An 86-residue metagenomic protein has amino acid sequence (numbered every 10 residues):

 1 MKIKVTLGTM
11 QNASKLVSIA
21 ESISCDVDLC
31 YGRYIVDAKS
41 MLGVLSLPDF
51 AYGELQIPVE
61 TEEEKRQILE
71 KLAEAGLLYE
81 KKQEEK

Functional and structural regions predicted by a protein language model:
M1-T6: Short glycine-/aliphatic-rich beta-strand segments at the starts of folded cytosolic domains
M10-I23, I35-D49, K65-E70: Amphipathic alpha-helical interaction surfaces in cytosolic regulatory modules
S18-E21, D28, K81-K82: N-terminal intrinsically disordered, cationic/polar leader segments that include organellar targeting peptides
S24-D26, E54: Exposed beta-strand and adjacent loop surfaces of beta-rich binding modules that mediate intermolecular recognition
C30-R33: Short, glycine-/small-residue-enriched flexible loop/hinge segments at domain edges that mediate gating
Y52-E85: C-terminal structural segments of small proteins and small subunits
